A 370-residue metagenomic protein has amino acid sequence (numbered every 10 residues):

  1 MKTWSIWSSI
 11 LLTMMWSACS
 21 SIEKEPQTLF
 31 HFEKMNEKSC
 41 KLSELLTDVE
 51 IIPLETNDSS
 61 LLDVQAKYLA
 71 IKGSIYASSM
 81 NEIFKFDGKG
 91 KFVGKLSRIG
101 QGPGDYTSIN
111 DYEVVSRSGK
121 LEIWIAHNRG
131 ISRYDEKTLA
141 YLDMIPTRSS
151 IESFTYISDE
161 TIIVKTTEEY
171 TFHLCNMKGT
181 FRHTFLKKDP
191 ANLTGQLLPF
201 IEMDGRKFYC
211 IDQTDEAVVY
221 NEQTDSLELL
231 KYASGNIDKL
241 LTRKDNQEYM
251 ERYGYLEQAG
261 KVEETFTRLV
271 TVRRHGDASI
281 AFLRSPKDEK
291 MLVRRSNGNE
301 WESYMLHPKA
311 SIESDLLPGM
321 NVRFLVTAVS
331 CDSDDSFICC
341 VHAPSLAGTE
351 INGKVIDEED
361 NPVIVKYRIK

Functional and structural regions predicted by a protein language model:
S17-A18: C-terminal motif of bacterial Sec signal peptides marking the signal peptidase cleavage site
E23-P53: Blade/loop signatures of beta-propeller domains
E50-N81, V270: Beta-strand-rich domains and repeat architectures in extracellular enzymes and scaffolds, especially beta-propellers
E55-S60, K91-S118, W124: Blade-loop segments of beta-propeller domains
D58-S59, S97-D105, P146-E152, K187-L193 (+2 more regions): Short coil/turn segments at the loop-to-beta-strand junctions that recur within blades of beta-propeller repeat folds
D63-K67, Y106-E113, S149-I157, N192-F200 (+2 more regions): Repeated scaffold domains used in trafficking and secretory/extracellular systems, primarily beta-propellers
I237-L241, G298-S333: Conserved blade-ending motifs and adjacent loop-strand segments that build the rim/top face of beta-propeller domains
K261-A310: Loop/turn-rich, solvent-exposed surfaces of beta-rich toroidal or solenoidal domains
